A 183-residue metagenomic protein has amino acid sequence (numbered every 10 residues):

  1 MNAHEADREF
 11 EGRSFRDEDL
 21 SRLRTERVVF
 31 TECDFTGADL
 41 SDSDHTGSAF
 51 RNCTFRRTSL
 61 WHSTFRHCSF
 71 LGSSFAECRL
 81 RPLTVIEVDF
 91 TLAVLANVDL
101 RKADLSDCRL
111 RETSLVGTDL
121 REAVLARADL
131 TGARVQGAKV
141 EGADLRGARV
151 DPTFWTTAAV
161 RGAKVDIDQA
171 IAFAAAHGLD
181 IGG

Functional and structural regions predicted by a protein language model:
M1-G183: Tandem repeat scaffolds
